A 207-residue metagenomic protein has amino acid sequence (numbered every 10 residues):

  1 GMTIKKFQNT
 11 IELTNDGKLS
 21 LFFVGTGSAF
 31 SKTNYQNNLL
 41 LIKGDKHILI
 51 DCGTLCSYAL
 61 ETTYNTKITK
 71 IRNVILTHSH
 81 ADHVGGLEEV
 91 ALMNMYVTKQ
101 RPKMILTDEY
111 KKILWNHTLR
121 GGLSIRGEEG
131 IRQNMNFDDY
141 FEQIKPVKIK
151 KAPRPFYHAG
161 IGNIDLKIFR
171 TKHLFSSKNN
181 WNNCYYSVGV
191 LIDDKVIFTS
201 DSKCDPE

Functional and structural regions predicted by a protein language model:
M2-T63, E142-P206: Core dinuclear metal-dependent hydrolase active-site scaffold
L40-G44, I68-I71, M93-M95, L123-R126 (+1 more regions): Short, low-complexity, polar/charged sequence segments that are solvent-exposed and flexible
H47, T54-L106: Active-site metal-binding motif and surrounding structural segment of the metallo-beta-lactamase
D51-C56, S79-H83, M104-T107, L119-R120 (+2 more regions): Short C-terminal domain-edge/linker segments immediately following a structured domain
S79-G86, T107-H117, A159-F169: Conserved long hydrophobic alpha-helices within structured protein cores
R101-K148: Acidic/polar short surface loop at catalytic or gating sites that assists cofactor/ion binding and chemistry
K111, P206-E207: Generic structural signal for alpha-helix starts
